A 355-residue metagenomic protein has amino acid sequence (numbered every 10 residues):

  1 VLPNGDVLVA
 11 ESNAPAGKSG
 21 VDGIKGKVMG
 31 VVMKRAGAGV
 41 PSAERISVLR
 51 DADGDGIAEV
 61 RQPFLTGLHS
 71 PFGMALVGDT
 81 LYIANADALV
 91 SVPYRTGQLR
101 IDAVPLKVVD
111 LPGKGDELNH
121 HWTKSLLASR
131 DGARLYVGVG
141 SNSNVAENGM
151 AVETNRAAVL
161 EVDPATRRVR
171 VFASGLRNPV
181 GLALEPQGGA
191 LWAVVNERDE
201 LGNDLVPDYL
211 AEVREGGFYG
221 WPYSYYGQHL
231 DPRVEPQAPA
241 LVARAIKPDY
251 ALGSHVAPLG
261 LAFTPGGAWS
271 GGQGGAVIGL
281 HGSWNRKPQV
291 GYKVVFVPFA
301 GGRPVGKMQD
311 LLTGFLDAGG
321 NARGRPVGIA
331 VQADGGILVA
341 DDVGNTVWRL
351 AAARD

Functional and structural regions predicted by a protein language model:
N4-D6, N13-A43, H121-T123, S141-E147 (+6 more regions): Beta-propeller domain segments
E11, G78, N85, P93 (+4 more regions): Recurrent small/Gly-Pro-centered beta-turn motifs in extracellular repeat architectures
S12, S19-V77: Blade-loop segments of beta-propeller domains
I57-D79, N85-D131, S141-N144, R168: Asp-box/WD-like beta-propeller blade repeats and closely related beta-sheet repeat scaffolds
Q62-H69, V108-L118, V171-G175, Y250-G253 (+2 more regions): Surface loop/turn motifs at the tips and blade-to-blade linkers of beta-strand repeat domains
F72, D87, A133, V180 (+3 more regions): Glycine-centered loop/turn positions within well-structured domains that cap or flank conserved ligand/cofactor-binding
